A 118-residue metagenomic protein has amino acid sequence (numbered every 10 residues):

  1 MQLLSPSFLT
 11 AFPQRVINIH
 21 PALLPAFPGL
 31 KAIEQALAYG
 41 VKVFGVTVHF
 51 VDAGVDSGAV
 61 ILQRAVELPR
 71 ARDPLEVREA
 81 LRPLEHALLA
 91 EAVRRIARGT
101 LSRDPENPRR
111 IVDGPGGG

Functional and structural regions predicted by a protein language model:
M1-G114: Donor/substrate-binding cores of folate-linked one-carbon enzymes
